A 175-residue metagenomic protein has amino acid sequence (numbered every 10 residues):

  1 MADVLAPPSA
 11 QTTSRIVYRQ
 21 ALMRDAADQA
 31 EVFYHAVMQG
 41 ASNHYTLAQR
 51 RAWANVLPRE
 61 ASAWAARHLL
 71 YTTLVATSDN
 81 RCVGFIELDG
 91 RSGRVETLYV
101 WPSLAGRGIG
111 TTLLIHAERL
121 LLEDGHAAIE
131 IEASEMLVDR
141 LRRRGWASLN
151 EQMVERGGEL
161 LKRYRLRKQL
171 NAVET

Functional and structural regions predicted by a protein language model:
A2-Q11, G158-T175: Terminal substrate-recognition subdomain of acyl/acetyltransferases
D3-P7, Q20-M23, E31-S103, L114-H116 (+3 more regions): Acetyl-CoA-dependent GNAT
S14-V17: Extreme N-terminal starter segment of soluble prokaryotic enzymes
G108-G110: Conserved G/P- and acidic residue-centered "switch" motifs that form tight phosphate/ATP-binding loops in soluble
L113, L137-R140: Conserved short alpha-helix immediately C-terminal to the canonical SAM/SAH-binding motif I of Rossmann-like
L121-S134: Conserved GNAT acetyl-CoA-binding A-motif
E130-E132, A147-R165: Conserved catalytic-core motifs of GNAT/GCN5-like acyltransferases
L141-R142, W146: Conserved active-site tyrosine of GNAT-family acetyltransferases
